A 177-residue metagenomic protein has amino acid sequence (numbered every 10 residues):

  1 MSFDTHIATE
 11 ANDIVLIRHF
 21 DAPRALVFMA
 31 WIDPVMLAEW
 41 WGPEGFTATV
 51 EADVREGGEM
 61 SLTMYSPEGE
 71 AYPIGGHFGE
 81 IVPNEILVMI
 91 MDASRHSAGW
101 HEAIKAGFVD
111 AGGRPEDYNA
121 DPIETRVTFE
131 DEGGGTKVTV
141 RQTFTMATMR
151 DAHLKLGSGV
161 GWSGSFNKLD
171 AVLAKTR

Functional and structural regions predicted by a protein language model:
M1-T47: Hydrophobic ligand-binding cavity/cleft-lining segments
F3-D4, V109-D117, R126-V127: Short, P/G- and charge-enriched loop/turn segments at secondary-structure junctions
R18, T49-V50, I74-E80, P122-D131: Hydrophobic/aromatic beta-strand elements that line small-molecule binding cavities or substrate pockets in beta-rich
P23, I81-P83, S94-H96, E132-G134 (+1 more regions): Short coil/turn motifs at secondary-structure junctions
V27-F28, L37, M60, F78 (+5 more regions): Hydrophobic pocket/interface hotspot
T49-D110: Glycine-rich portal/gate segments that line the openings of hydrophobic small-molecule binding cavities
H101-G107, G113-Y118, T143-G164: A short acidic/glycine-rich loop-to-helix N-cap element
L173-R177: Short, highly charged C-terminal tails/helix-capping segments
